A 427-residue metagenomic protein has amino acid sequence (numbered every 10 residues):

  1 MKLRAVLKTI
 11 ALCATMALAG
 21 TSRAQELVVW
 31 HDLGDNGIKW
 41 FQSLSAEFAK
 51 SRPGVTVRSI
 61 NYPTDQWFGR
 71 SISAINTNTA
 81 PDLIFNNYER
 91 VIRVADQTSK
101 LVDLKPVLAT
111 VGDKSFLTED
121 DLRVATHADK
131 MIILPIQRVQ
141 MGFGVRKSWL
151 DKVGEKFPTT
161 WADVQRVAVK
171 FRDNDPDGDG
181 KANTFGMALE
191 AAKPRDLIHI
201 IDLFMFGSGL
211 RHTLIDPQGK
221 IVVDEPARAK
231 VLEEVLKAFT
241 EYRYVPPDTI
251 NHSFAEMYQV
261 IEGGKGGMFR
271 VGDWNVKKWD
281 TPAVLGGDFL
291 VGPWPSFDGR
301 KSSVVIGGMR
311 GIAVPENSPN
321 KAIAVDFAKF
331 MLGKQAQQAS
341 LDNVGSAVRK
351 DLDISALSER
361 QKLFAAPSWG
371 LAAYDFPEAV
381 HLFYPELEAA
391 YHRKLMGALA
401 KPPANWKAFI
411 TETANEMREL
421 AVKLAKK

Functional and structural regions predicted by a protein language model:
Q25-G34, V55-I60, L83, I132 (+1 more regions): Short, well-ordered beta-strand elements
E26, E47-L117, T126, S148-T159 (+5 more regions): Extracytoplasmic "Venus flytrap"/periplasmic binding protein-like
L27-S43, Y62, V139, P194-R195 (+1 more regions): Extracytoplasmic "Venus flytrap"
A46, K50, D129, W149-V153 (+5 more regions): Extracytoplasmic/periplasmic substrate-recognition and gating elements
Y88-G142, K156, N183, L197-I200 (+3 more regions): Hinge/lid segment of periplasmic solute-binding proteins
L117-A125, G292-P293, L341-R393, G397 (+1 more regions): Long, aromatic- and glycine/proline-rich binding clefts that accommodate carbohydrate-like moieties
H127-I136, M141, Q165-K220, G266: Extracytoplasmic/periplasmic solute-binding protein
A168, P217-T249, D280, W294: Glycine-centered hinge/linker elements that transmit conformational signals in sensory and ligand-binding systems
